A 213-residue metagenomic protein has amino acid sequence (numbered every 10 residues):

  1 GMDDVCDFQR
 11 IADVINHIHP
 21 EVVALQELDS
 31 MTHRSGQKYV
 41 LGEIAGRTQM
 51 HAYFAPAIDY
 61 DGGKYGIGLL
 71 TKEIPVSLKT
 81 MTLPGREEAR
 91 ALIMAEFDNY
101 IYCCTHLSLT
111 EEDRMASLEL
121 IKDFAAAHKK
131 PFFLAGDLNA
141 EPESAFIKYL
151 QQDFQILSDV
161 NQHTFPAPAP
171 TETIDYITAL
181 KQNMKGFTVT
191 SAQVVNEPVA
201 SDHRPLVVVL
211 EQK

Functional and structural regions predicted by a protein language model:
M2-N16: Glycine-rich, highly charged phosphate/nucleotide-binding loops
D3-D4, L28-Y100, G186-N196: Structured beta-strand-rich core segments of catalytic domains in phosphoester-bond hydrolases
D7-I11, A24, Q37-V40, I44 (+2 more regions): Stable alpha-helical elements in mature extracytoplasmic
R10-V14, E43, M94, E119-F124 (+3 more regions): Alpha-helical elements of Rossmann-like donor-binding domains used by nucleotide-donor carbohydrate transfer enzymes
I15, H19-L28: Proline-aspartate-enriched helix->loop->beta-strand connector
A24-L25, C104, A135: Generic enzyme active-site microenvironment
D29, S108, L138-N139: Catalytic metal-binding/acid-base residues of hydrolase active sites
T80-M81, D113-M115, D123-F133, N139-K213: Metal-dependent phosphoester-hydrolase catalytic domains
